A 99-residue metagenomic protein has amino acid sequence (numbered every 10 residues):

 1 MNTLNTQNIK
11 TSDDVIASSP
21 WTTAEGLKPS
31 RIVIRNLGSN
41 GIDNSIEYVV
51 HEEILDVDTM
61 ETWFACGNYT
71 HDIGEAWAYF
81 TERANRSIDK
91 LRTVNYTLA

Functional and structural regions predicted by a protein language model:
M1-G26: Negatively charged, low-complexity tracts enriched in Asp/Glu with abundant Ser/Thr
E25-L37: Charged, amphipathic alpha-helical segments
I34-G67, R83-N85: Short aromatic-glycine-(Arg/Gly/Cys) micro-motifs in beta-strand/loop hairpins
T70-I88: A short, charged, amphipathic alpha-helix used as a generic interaction element across diverse proteins
L91-A99: Intrinsically disordered, low-complexity charged/polar segments
